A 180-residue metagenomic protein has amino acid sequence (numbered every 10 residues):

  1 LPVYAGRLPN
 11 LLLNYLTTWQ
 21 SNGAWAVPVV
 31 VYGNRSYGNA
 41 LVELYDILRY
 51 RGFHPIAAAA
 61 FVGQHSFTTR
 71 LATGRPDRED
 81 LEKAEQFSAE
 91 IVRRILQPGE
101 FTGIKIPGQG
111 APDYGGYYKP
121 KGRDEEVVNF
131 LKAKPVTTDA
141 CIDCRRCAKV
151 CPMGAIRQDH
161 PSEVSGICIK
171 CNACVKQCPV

Functional and structural regions predicted by a protein language model:
L1-E126: FMN-binding flavodoxin-like domain, especially the glycine-rich phosphate-binding loop
N34, R157, V175-K176: Short Gly/Pro-enriched loop/turn and capping motifs at secondary-structure junctions
I47, V150, Q177: Rossmann-fold NAD(P)-dependent oxidoreductase module
Q109, P120-D143, K149-C171: Ferredoxin-like iron-sulfur electron-transfer modules
K170-V180: Flanking helices and flexible, charged tails adjoining ferredoxin-like Fe-S electron-transfer domains in multi-subunit
